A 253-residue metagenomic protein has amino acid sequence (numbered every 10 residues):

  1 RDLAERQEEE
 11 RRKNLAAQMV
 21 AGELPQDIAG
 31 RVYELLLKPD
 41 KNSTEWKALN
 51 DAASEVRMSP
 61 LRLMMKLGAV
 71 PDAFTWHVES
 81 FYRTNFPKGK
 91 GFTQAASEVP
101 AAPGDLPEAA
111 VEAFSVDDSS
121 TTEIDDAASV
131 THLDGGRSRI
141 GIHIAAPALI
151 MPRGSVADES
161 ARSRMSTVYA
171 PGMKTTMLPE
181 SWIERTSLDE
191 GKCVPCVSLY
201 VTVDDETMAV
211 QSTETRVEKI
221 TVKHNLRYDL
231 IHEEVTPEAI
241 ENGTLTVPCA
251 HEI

Functional and structural regions predicted by a protein language model:
R1, E5-P39, A48, Q94-I253: Electropositive polyanion-binding surfaces
L15-F86: Extended, domain-scale alpha-helical bundle/helix-rich regions
F86-T93: Eukaryote-specific, cytoplasm-facing alpha-helical/coiled-coil scaffolding segments in long proteins
